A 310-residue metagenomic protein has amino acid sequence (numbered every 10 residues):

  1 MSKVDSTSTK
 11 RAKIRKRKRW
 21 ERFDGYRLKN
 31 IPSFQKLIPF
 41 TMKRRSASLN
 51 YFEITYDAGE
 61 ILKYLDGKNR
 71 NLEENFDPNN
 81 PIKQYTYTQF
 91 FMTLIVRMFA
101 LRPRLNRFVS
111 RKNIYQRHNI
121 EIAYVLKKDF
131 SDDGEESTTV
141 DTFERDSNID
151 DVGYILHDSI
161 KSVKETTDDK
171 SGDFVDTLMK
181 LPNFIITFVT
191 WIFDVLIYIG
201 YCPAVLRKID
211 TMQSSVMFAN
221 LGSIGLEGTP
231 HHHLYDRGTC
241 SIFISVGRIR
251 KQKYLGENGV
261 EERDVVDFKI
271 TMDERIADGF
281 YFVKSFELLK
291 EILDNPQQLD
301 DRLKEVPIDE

Functional and structural regions predicted by a protein language model:
S2-E310: C-terminal catalytic/motor cores of large multi-domain enzyme assemblies
